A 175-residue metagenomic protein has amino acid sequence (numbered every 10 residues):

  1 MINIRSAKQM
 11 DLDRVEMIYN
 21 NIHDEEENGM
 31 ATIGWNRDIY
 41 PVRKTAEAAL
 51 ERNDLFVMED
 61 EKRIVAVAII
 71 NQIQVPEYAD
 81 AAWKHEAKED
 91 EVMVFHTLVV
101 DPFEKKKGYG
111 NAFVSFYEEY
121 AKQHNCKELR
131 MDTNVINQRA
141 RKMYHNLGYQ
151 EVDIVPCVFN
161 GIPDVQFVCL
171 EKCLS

Functional and structural regions predicted by a protein language model:
N3, D24-T45: Conserved GNAT-fold acetyl-CoA-binding loop/helix
N3-M17: A short beta-loop-alpha structural element at the N-terminal edge of CoA-dependent acyl/N-acetyltransferase catalytic
K44-V57, I73-E77, V94: A short helix-loop-beta-strand connector motif used in the catalytic cores of GNAT acetyltransferases and, in some
D54-A68: Conserved beta-hairpin
I69-T97, P102-K105, V158-P163: Conserved acyl-donor/pantetheine-binding loop and adjacent beta-alpha core of acyl/acetyltransferases and related
A87-E89, K127, N134-N137, N146-L147 (+1 more regions): C-terminal "cap" of GNAT-fold acetyltransferases
V100, K106-E119, K142, N146: Conserved acetyl-CoA-binding loop-helix of GNAT-fold acetyltransferases
V114, A121-D132: Conserved GNAT acetyl-CoA-binding A-motif
